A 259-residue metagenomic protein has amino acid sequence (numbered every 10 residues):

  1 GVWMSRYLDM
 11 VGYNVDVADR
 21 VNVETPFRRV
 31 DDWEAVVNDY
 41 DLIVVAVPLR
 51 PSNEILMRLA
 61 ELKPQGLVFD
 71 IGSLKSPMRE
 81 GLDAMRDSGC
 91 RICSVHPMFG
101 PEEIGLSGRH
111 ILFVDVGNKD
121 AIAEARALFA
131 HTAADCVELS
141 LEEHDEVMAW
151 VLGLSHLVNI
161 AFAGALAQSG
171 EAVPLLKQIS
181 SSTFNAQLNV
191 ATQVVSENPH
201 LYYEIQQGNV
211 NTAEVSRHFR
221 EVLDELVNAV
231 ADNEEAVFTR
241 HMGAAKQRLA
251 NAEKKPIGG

Functional and structural regions predicted by a protein language model:
G1-V37: NAD(P)+-binding Rossmann beta1-loop-alpha1 motif at the extreme N-terminus of oxidoreductases
N14, R28, L67, R91 (+1 more regions): Conserved beta-strand segments of alpha/beta enzyme cores
R20-F27, E61-L62, R86, E103-L106: Short loop/helix-cap segments at secondary-structure boundaries that form the rim of catalytic
D32-M85: Rossmann-fold NAD(P) dinucleotide-binding segment
L74-D135, L139, M148: Rossmann-fold dinucleotide-binding core
R109, I122, H144-G170, K177-S196: Active-site-proximal catalytic alpha-helix in oxidoreductases
L175-A250: Interdomain hinge/lid region at the active-site interface of Rossmann-like NAD(P)-dependent oxidoreductases
